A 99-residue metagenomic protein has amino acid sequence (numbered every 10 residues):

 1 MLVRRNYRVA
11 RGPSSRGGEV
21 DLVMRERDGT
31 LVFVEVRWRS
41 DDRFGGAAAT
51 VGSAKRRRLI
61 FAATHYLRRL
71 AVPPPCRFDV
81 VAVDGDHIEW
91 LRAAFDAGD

Functional and structural regions predicted by a protein language model:
M1-G12: Acidic-basic catalytic patches of nuclease active cores, encompassing PD-(D/E)XK and other metal-cofactor nuclease
L2, T50, W90: Conserved beta-strand positions that form and line the central face of beta-propeller blades
R8, S15-G17, E26-R27: A structural micro-motif at secondary-structure boundaries
V9, V36-W38, A93: Active-site donor-binding loop signature of nucleotide-sugar glycosyltransferases
R16-V20, C76: Short beta-strand or tight-loop elements that sit immediately N-terminal to catalytic metal-binding acidic residues
V20-M24, D28-A47, V51, L59: Conserved catalytic cores of phosphodiester-cleaving nucleases, focusing on short active-site segments
A49-L70, P74-R77: Short, charged, amphipathic alpha-helix that recurs within catalytic cores of restriction-modification and other
R68-D99: Domain-level recognition of nuclease-like catalytic cores that cleave nucleotide substrates
